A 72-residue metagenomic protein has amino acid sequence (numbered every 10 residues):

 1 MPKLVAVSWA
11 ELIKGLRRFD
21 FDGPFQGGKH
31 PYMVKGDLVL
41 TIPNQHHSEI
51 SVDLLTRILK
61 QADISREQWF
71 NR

Functional and structural regions predicted by a protein language model:
M1-R72: Basic nucleic-acid-binding interfaces
